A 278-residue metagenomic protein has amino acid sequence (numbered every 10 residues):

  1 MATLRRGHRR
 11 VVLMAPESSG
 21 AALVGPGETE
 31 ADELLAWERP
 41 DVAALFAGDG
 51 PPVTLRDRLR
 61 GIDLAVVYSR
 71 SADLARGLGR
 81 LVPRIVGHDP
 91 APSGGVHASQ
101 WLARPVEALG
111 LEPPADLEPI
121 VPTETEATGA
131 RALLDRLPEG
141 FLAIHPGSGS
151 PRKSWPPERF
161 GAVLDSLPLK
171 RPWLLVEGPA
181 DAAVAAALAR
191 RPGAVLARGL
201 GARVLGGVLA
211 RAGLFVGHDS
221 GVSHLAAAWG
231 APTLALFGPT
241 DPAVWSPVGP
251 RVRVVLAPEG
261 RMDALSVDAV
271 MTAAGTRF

Functional and structural regions predicted by a protein language model:
M1-F278: Catalytic machinery of carbohydrate-active enzymes, primarily nucleotide-sugar-dependent glycosyltransferases
